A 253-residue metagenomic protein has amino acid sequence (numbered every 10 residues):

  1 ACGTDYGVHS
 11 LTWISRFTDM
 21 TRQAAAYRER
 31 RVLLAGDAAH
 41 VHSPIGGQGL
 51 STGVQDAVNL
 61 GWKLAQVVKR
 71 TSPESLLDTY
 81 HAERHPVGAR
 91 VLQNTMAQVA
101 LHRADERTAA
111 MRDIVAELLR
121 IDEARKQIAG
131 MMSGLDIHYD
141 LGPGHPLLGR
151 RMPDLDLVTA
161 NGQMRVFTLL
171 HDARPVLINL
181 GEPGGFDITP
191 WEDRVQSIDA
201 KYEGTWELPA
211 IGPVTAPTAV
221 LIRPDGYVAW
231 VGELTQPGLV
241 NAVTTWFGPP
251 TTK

Functional and structural regions predicted by a protein language model:
A1-T52, V87, V91-N94, I137: FAD/FMN-dependent oxidoreductases across multiple families
A25, Q66-K253: Helical substrate-recognition/capping region of FAD-dependent monooxygenase/halogenase enzymes
G53-D56, A173: Catalytic-loop motifs flanking and including active-site residues across diverse enzymes
Q55-K63: Short amphipathic alpha-helical face segments that pack within enzyme cores and frequently flank/anchor catalytic
